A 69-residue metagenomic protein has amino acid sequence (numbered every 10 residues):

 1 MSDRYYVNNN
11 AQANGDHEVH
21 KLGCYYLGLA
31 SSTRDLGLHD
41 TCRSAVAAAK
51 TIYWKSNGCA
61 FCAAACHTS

Functional and structural regions predicted by a protein language model:
S2-Y5: Short structural boundary motif marking the start of a folded domain
V7-T33, A64, S69: Short aromatic-glycine-(Arg/Gly/Cys) micro-motifs in beta-strand/loop hairpins
L36-L38, C42, V46-S69: Short, mixed-charge low-complexity intrinsically disordered segments
